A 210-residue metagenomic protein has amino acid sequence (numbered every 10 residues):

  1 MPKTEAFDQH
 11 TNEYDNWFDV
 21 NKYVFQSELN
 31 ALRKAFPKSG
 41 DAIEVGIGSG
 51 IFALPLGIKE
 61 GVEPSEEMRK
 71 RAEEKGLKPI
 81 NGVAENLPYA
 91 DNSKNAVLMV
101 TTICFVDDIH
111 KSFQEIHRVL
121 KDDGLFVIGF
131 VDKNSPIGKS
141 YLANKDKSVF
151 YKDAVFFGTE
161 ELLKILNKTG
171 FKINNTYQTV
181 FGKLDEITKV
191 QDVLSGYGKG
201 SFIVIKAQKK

Functional and structural regions predicted by a protein language model:
M1-S39, I51, V180, I187-T188 (+1 more regions): Conserved class I S-adenosyl-L-methionine
I43-N86: Class I SAM-dependent methyltransferase SAM/SAH-binding core
L98: A conserved beta-strand element that flanks and buttresses the S-adenosyl-L-methionine
T101-C104: Short catalytic micro-motifs in class I SAM-dependent methyltransferases
H110-D122: A short glycine-rich, Lys/Arg-flanked "PGG" loop and its adjoining helix->strand segment in the class I
L125-F156: Conserved class I S-adenosyl-L-methionine
D153-T176: Short alpha-helix
S201-K210: C-terminal lobe and adjacent flexible extensions of AdoMet/dcAdoMet transferase-like proteins
